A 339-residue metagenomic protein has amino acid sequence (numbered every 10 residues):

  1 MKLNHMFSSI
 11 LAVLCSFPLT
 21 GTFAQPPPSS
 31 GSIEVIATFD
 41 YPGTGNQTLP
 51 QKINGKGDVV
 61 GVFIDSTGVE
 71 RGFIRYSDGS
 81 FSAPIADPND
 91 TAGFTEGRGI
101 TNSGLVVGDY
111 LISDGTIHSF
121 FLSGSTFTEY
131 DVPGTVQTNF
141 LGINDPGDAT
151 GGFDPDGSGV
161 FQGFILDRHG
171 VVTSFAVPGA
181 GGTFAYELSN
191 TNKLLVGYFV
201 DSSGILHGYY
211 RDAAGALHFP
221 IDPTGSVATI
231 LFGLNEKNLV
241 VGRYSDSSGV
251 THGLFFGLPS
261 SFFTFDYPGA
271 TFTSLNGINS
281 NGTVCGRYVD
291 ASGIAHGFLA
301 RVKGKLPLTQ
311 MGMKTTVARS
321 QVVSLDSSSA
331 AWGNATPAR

Functional and structural regions predicted by a protein language model:
M1-H5: Positively charged n-region of N-terminal signal peptides that target proteins for export
S8-P18: Bacterial N-terminal signal peptides
T22-R339: Residue-level hotspots at or immediately adjacent to binding/recognition sites across diverse folds
